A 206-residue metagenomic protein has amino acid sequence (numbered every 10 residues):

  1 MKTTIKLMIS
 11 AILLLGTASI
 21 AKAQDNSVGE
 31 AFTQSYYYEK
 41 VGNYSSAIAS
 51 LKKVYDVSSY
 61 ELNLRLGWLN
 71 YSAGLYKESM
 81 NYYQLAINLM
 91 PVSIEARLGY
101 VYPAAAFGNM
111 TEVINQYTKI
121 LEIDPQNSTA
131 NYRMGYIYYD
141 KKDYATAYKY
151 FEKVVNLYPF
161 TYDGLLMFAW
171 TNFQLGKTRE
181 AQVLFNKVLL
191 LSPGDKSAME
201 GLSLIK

Functional and structural regions predicted by a protein language model:
S19-A23: Sec/Tat signal peptide C-region and signal peptidase I cleavage site
N26-D56, E61, R65-S72, Y102-A105: Alpha-helical segment of the N-proximal tetratricopeptide repeat
V28, Y60-L62, I94-E95, S128-T129 (+3 more regions): Helix-start (N-cap) detector for alpha-helical repeat units in TPR-like alpha-solenoids, especially tetratricopeptide
K40-A49, A73-L85, A106-K119, K141-K153 (+1 more regions): Structural signature of tandem alpha-helical TPR/SEL1-like repeats, specifically the intra-repeat loop/turn
Y55-V57, L89, E122-I123, L157-Y158 (+1 more regions): Structural marker of alpha-solenoid helical repeat scaffolds
Y60-T111: Mid-chain, structured segments of secreted extracytoplasmic proteins
F168, Q174-K206: Terminal, low-structured helical/coil segments at or just beyond the last alpha-helical repeat
